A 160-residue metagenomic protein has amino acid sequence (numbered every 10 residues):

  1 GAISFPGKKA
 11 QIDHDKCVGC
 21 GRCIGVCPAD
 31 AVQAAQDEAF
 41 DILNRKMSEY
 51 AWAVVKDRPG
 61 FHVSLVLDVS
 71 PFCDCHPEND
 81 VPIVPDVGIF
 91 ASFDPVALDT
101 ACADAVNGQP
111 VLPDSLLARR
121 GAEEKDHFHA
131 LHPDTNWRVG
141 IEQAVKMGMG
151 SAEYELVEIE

Functional and structural regions predicted by a protein language model:
G1-E160: Extended, low-polarity segments enriched in aliphatic/aromatic residues
